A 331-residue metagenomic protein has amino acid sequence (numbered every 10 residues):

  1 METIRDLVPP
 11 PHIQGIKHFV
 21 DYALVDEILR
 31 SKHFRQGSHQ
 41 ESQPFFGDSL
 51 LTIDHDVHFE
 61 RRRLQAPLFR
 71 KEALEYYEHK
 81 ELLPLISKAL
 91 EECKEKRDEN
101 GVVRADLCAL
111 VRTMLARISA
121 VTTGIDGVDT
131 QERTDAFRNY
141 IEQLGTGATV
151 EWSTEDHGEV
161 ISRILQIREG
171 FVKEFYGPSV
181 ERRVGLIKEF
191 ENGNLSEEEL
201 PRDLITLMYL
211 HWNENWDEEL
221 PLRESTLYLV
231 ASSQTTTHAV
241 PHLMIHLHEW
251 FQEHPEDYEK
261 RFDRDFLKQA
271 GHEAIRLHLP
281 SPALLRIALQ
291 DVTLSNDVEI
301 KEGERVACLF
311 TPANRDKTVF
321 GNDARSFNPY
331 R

Functional and structural regions predicted by a protein language model:
M1-E2, R261-V298, C308, K317: Conserved cytochrome P450 K-helix E-x-x-R motif and the immediately C-terminal K′/meander segment
E2-A73, F137-A148: Cytochrome P450 substrate-recognition site 1
H33, L309-R331: Conserved cytochrome P450 K-helix/beta-meander segment immediately N-terminal to the heme-binding cysteine loop
G47-T52, T122-I125, M244: Helix-loop "lid/cap" segments that line or gate small-molecule binding pockets
Y76-H238: Cytochrome P450 heme-thiolate monooxygenase catalytic core
L186-E198, E253-F262, L284-I287, F320-G321: Short acidic alpha-helical/loop segments enriched in Asp/Glu that coordinate divalent cations
L222-L227, S233-R261: Cytochrome P450 catalytic-core helices
